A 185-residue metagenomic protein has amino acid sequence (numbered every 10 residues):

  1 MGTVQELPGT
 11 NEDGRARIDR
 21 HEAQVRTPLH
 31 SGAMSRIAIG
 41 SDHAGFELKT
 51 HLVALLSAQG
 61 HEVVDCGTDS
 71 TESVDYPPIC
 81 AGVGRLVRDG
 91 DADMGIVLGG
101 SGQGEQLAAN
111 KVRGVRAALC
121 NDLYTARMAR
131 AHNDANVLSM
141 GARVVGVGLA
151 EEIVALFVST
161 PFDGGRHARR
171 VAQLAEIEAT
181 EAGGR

Functional and structural regions predicted by a protein language model:
T3, P8-T10, A16, A23 (+1 more regions): Short linear motifs in low-complexity or flexible loops
A38-S57: Glycine-rich phosphate/diphosphate-binding loop of Rossmann-like nucleotide-binding domains
G40, A44, L123-R185: C-terminal binding/interaction regions
A54-E62, G114: Short helix-loop-beta junction
E62-S73: A short beta-strand-loop structural module common to alpha/beta enzyme folds
E72-A81: Structural motif
G82-L119: Helix-adjacent hinge/juxtasegments
